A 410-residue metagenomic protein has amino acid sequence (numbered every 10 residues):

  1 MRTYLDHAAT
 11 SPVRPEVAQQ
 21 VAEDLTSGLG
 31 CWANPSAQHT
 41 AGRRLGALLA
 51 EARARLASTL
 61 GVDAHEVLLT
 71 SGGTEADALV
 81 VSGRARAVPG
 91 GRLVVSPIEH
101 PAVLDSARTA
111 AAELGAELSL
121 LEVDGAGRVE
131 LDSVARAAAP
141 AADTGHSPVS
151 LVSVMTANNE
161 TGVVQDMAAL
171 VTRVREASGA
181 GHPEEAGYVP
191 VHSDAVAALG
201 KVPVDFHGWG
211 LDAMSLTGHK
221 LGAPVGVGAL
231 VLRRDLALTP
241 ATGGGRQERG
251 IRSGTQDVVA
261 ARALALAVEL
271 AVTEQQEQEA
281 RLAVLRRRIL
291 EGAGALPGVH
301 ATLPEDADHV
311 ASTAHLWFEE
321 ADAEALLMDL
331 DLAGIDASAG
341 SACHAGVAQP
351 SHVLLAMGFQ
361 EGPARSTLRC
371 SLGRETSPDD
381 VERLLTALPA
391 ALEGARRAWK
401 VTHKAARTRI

Functional and structural regions predicted by a protein language model:
M1-I410: Pyridoxal 5′-phosphate
